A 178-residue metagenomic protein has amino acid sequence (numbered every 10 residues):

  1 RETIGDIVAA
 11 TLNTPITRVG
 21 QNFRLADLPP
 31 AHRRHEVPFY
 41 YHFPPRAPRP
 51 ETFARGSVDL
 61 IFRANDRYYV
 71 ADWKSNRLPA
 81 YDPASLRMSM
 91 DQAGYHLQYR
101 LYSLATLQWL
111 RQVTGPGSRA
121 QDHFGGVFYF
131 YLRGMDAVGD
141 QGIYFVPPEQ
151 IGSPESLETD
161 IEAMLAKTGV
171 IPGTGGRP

Functional and structural regions predicted by a protein language model:
R1-P178: Structural signature of nuclease core domains in nucleic-acid processing machines
